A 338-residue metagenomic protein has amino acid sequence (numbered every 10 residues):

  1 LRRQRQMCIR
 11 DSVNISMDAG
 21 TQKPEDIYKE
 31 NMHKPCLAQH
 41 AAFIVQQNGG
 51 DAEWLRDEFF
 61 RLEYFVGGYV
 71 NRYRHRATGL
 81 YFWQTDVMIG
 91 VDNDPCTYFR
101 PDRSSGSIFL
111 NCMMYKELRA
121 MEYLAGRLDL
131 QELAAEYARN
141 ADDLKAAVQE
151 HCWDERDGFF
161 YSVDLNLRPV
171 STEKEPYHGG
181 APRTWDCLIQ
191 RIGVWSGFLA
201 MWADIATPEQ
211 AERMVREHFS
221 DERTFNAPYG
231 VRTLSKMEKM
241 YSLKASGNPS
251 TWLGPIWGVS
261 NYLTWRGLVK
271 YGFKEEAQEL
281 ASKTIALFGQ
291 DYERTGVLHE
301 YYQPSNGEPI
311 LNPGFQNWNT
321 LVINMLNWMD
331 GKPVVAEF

Functional and structural regions predicted by a protein language model:
L1-I9: Single conserved hydrophobic/aromatic residue that forms the stacking wall/gate of nucleotide- or nucleobase-binding
R10-M17: Aromatic-lined carbohydrate-binding/catalytic grooves of carbohydrate-active enzymes
M17-K34, C96-M113, L165-G197, Y241-S260 (+2 more regions): Solvent-exposed loop and edge beta-strand segments that line ligand/cofactor-binding and catalytic clefts
C36-E53, C112-Q131, L199-E209, N261-K274 (+1 more regions): Well-ordered alpha-helical scaffold segments within catalytic/enzyme domains
V45-I108, Q149-Y161, E209, R213-M240 (+2 more regions): Active-site acid/base region of carbohydrate-active enzymes
W54, R61, L133-E136, N140 (+1 more regions): Alpha-helical positions within canonical tetratricopeptide repeat
N71-F82, M113-Q210, A281-V322: Catalytic cores of carbohydrate-active enzymes
R216-F225, R232-K239, S246-S250, L263-F338: Non-catalytic C-terminal accessory modules of carbohydrate-active enzymes
